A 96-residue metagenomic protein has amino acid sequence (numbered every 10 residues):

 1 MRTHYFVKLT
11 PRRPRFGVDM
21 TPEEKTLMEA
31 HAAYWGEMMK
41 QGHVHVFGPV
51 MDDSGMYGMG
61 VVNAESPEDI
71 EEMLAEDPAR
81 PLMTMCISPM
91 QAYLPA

Functional and structural regions predicted by a protein language model:
M1-A96: Conserved, structured core segments of small domains
